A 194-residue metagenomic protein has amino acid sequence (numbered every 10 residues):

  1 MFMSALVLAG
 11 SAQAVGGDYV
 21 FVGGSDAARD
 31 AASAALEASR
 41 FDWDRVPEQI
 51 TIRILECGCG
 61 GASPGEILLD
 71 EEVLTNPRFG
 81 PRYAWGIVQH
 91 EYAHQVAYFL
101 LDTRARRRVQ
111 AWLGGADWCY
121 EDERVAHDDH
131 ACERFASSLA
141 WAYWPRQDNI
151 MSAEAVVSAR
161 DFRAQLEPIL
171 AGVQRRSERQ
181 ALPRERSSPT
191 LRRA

Functional and structural regions predicted by a protein language model:
M1-A9: Bacterial N-terminal signal peptides
A14-E66: Auxiliary, metal-adjacent structural segments of Zn-dependent hydrolase domains
R40-I54, R104-Q110, Q147-V157: Surface-exposed patches in mature extracellular/periplasmic domains of secreted proteins
C57-L68, A105-G115: Short, surface-exposed glycine/acidic/tryptophan-bearing loops
L68, Q95-A97, S137-A142: Structural recognition of the beta-strand scaffold that forms the well-ordered cores of secreted hydrolase catalytic
L68-Q89, H127: Short pre-active-site segment immediately N-terminal to the catalytic Zn-binding motif
Y92-V109: Catalytic Zn2+-binding segment of zinc metalloproteases
W112-A194: Metalloprotease/metallohydrolase-associated module, dominated by Zn2+-dependent proteases
